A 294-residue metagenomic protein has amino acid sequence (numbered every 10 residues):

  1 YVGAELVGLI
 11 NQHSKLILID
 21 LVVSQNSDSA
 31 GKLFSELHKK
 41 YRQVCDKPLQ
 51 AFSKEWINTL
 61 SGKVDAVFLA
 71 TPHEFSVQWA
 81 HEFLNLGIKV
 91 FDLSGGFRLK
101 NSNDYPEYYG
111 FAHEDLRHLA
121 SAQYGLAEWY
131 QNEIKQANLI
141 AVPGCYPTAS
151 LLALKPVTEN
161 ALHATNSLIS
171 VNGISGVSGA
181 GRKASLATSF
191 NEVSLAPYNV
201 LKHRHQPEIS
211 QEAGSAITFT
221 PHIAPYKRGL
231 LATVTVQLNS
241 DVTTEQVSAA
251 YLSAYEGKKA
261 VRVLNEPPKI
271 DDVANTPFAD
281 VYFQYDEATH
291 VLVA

Functional and structural regions predicted by a protein language model:
Y1-Y198, Q284-A288: N-terminal Rossmann-like NAD(P) cofactor-binding subdomain of oxidoreductases, focused on the glycine-rich
N11-K15, E159-H163, H203, Q211-S215 (+3 more regions): Generic secondary-structure signature for well-ordered alpha-helical cores
Q136, L230-A232, L292: Short amphipathic alpha-helical segments
Y146, S150, Y198, K202-Q206 (+4 more regions): Generic structural signal for well-ordered, non-membrane alpha-helical segments in soluble metabolic enzymes
S170-I174, T218-T220, T233-T235: Short, conserved beta-strand edge motifs with alternating hydrophobic and charged residues
K183-P197, K202-P225: Anionic-ligand binding region
Y226-V236: Active-site pocket-lining segment
T235-A294: C-terminal active-site/capping subdomain that shapes the small-molecule cofactor and substrate pocket of enzyme
